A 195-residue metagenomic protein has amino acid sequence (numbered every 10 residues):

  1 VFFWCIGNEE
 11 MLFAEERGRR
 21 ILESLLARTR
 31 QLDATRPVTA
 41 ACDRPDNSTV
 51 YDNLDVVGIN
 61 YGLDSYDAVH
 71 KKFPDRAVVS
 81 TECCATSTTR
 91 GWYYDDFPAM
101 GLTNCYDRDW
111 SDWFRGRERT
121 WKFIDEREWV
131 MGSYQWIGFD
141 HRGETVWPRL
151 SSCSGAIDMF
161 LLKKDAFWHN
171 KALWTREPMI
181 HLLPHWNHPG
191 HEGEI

Functional and structural regions predicted by a protein language model:
V1-I195: Extended substrate-binding grooves/exosites of carbohydrate-active enzymes
